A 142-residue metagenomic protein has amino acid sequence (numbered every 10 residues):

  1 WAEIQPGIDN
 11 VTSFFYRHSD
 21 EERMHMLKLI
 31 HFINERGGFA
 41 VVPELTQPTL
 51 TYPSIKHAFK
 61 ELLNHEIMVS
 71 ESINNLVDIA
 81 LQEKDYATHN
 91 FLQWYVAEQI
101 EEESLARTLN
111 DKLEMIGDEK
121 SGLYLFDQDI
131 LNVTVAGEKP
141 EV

Functional and structural regions predicted by a protein language model:
W1-V142: Iron-associated oxidoreductase/ferritin-like identity signal
